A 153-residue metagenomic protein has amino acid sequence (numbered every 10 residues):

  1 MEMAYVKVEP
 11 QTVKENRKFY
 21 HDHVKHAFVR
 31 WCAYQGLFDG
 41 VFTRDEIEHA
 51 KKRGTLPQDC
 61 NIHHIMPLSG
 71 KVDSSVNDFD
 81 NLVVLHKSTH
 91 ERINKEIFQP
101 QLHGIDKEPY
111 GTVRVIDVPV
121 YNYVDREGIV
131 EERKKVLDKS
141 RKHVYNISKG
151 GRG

Functional and structural regions predicted by a protein language model:
M1-N61, M66-G153: Nuclease and nuclease-like effector domains acting on nucleic acids or nucleotide cofactors
